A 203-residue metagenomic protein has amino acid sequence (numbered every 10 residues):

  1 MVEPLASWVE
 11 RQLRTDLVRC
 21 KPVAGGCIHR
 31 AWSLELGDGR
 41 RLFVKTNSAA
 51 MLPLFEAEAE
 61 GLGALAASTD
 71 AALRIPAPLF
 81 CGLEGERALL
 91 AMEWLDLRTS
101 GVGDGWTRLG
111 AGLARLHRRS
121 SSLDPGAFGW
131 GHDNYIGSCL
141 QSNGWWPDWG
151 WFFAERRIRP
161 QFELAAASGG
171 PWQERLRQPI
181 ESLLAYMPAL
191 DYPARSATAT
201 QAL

Functional and structural regions predicted by a protein language model:
V2-R11, S121-Q201: An alpha-helical support segment within catalytic cores of ATP-dependent transferases
R11-Q12, S68: Alpha-helical structural context
R14-K21: Conserved N-terminal boundary motif of the eukaryotic protein kinase catalytic domain
D16, C27, R74, L183 (+1 more regions): Short beta-strand or tight-loop elements that sit immediately N-terminal to catalytic metal-binding acidic residues
V23-W151: ATP-binding pocket architecture of kinase catalytic cores
V44, Q201-L203: Active-site flanking residues adjacent to catalytic metal/cofactor-binding acidic residues
